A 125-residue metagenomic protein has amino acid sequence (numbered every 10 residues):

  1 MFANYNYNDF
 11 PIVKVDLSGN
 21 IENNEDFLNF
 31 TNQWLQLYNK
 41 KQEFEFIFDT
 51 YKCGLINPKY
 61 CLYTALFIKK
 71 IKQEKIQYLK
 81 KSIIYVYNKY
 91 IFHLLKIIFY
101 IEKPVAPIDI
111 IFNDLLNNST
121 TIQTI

Functional and structural regions predicted by a protein language model:
M1-I125: Amphipathic, Lys/Arg-enriched alpha-helical "gate/interface" segment within cytosolic domains that mediates
